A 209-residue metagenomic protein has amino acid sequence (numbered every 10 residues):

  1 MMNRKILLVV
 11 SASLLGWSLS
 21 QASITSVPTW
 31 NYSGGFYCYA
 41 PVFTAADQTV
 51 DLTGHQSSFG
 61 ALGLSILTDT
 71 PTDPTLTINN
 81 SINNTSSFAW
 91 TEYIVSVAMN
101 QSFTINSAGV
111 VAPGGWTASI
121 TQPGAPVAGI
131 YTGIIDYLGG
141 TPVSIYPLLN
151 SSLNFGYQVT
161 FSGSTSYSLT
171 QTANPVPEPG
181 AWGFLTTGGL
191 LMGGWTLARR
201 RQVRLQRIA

Functional and structural regions predicted by a protein language model:
M1-L7: Bacterial N-terminal signal peptides that target proteins for export
V9-G16: Bacterial N-terminal signal peptides
W17-A22: Sec/Tat signal peptide C-region and signal peptidase I cleavage site
S23-P175: Mature extracellular "passenger" or substrate-interacting domains of secreted, surface-exposed proteins
E178-L197: A short, hydrophobic C-terminal helix/tail in secreted or cell-surface proteins
G194-A209: C-terminal membrane-anchoring or membrane-association module
